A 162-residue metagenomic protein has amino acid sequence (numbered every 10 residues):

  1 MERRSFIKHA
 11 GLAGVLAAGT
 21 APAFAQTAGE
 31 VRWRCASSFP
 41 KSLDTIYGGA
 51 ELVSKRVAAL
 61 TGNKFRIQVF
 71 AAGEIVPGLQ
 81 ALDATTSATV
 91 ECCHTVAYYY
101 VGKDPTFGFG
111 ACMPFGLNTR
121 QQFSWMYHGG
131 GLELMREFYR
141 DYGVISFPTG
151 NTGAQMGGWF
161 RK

Functional and structural regions predicted by a protein language model:
S5-A25: N-terminal export signals
P22-S37, A59-R66, R140: Immediate post-signal peptide segment of exported/extracytoplasmic ligand-binding proteins
R34-E51, A72-V76: Extracytoplasmic "Venus flytrap"
L43-Q68, G130: Short, polar/charged alpha-helical segment
S54-K55, V96-K162: Contiguous mixed-secondary-structure segments that line small-molecule binding/active-site clefts of soluble domains
N63-F65, A81-Y98: Alpha-to-beta junction loops
V69-D83: Short helix-initiation/N-cap motifs at beta->coil->alpha
